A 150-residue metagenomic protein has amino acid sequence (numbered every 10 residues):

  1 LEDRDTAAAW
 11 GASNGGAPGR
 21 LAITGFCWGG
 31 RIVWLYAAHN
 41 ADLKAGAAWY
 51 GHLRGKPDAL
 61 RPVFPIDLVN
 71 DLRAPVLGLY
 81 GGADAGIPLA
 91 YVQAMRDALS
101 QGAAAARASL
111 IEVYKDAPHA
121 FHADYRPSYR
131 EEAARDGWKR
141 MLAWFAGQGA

Functional and structural regions predicted by a protein language model:
L1-T24, W28, Q148-A150: Gly/Ser-rich "nucleophile elbow"/oxyanion-hole loop immediately N-terminal to the catalytic nucleophile in hydrolases
I23-G25, W49, L79: Short beta-strand immediately N-terminal to the catalytic nucleophile in serine-hydrolase-like folds
G30-A41, G46: Short glycine-enriched nucleophile-adjacent loop and the immediately C-terminal alpha-helix near the catalytic center
A47-K56: Active-site nucleophile loop of the alpha/beta-hydrolase fold
P65, P88-A98, L110: Short alpha-helix in the alpha/beta-hydrolase fold that links the catalytic acid
L72, G78-Y80: Short beta-strand/loop motif that positions the catalytic acidic residue of the alpha/beta-hydrolase fold
A83-I87: Acidic catalytic loop of the alpha/beta-hydrolase fold
G102-A150: C-terminal catalytic histidine-bearing segment of alpha/beta-hydrolase fold enzymes
